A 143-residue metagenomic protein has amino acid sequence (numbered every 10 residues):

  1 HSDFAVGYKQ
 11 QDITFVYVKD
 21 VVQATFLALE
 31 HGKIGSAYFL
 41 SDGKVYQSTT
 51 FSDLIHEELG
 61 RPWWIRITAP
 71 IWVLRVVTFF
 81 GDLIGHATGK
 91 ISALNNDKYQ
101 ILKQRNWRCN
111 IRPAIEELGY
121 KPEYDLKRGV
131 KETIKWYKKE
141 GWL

Functional and structural regions predicted by a protein language model:
H1-G7, R61, K90-A93, R112: A short C-terminal helix-loop "cap" of Rossmann-like NAD(P)-dependent dehydrogenase/epimerase domains
H1-V16, D20, A24, G32 (+1 more regions): A conserved pocket-lining segment of Rossmann-fold NAD(P)-dependent short-chain dehydrogenase/reductase
I13-K19, Y46, C109, Y124: Residue-level signal for the nucleotide or nucleotide-sugar donor/cofactor binding architecture
V18, D53, T78-H86, K90-G119: Conserved C-terminal active-site "lid" loop/helix of NAD(P)H-dependent oxidoreductases that clamps the redox cofactor
A28-A93, K131-E132: Mid/C-terminal beta-alpha module of Rossmann-like enzyme folds, strongest in SDR-family dehydrogenases/epimerases
R112-E117, K121, D125-L143: Amphipathic terminal alpha-helices
